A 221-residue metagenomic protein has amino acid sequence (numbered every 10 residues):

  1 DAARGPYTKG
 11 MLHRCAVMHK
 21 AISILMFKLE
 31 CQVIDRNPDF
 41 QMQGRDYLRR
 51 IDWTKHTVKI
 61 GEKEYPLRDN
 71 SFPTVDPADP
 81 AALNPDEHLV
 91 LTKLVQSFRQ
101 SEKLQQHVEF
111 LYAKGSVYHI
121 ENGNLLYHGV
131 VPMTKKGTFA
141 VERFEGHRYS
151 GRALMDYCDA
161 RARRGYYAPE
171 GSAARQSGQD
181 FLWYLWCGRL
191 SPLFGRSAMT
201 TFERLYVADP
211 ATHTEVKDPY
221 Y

Functional and structural regions predicted by a protein language model:
D1-Y221: Feature recognizes metal-dependent phosphohydrolase scaffolds
